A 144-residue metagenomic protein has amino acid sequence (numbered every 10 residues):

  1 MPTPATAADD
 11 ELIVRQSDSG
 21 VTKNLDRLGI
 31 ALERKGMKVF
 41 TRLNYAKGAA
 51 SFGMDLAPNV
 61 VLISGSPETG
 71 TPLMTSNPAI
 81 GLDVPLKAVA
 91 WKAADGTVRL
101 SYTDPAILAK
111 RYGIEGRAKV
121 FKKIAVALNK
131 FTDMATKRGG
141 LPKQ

Functional and structural regions predicted by a protein language model:
M1-P2: Bacterial N-terminal signal peptides
A5-G36, D133, K137, L141-Q144: Terminal, regulation- and interaction-focused segments at domain boundaries
R15-K23, F40, E115-K122: Soluble non-cytosolic domains of exported or imported proteins
V21-N24, L28, Y45, V120 (+1 more regions): Stable alpha-helical elements in mature extracytoplasmic
G29, E33, M37-L86, A90: Compact, glycine-rich, soluble single-domain proteins
D83-D95, T132-P142: Short secondary-structure transition/capping segments
K87-I114: Beta-strand/loop substructures that line and gate deep hydrophobic ligand-binding cavities in soluble
A106-Q144: C-terminal partner/receptor-binding element of secreted or periplasmic proteins
